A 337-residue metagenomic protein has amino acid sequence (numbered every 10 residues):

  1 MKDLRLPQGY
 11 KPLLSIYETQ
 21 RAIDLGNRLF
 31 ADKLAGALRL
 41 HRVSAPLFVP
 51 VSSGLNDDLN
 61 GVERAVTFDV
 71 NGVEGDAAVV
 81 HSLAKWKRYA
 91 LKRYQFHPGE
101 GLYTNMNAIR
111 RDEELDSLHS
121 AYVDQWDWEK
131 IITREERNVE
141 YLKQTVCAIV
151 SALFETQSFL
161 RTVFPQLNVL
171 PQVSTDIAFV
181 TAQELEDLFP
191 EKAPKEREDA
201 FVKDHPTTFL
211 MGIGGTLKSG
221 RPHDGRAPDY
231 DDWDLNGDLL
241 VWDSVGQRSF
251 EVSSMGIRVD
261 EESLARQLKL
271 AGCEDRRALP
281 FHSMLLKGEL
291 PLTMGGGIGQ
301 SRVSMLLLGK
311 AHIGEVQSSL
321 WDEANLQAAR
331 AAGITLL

Functional and structural regions predicted by a protein language model:
K2-H119, D127-I131: Class II aminoacyl-tRNA synthetase-like tRNA-binding/catalytic domains
E18-R21, L25, L29, R137-Q144 (+4 more regions): Generic recognition of stable, solvent-exposed alpha-helical segments in well-folded globular domains
L34-H41, I149-L160, A311: A generic secondary-structure signal for well-formed alpha-helical elements
L47-V51, P165-Q172, E323-L326: A glycine-rich phosphate-binding loop feature that marks nucleotide/adenosyl-phosphate handling sites
F68-V70, K92-P98, L118-S120, V169 (+3 more regions): A general structural signal for short secondary-structure junctions and capping/turn motifs
E100-L102, V123-D127, H205-T207, S249: Extracellular structured ligand-interaction cores
T104-K192, E196: Extended, charged alpha-beta segments that form solvent-exposed binding/catalytic grooves in nucleic-acid-handling
I109, F179-L337: A translation/RNA-centric and nucleic-acid-associated enzymatic feature enriched in Class II aminoacyl-tRNA synthetases
